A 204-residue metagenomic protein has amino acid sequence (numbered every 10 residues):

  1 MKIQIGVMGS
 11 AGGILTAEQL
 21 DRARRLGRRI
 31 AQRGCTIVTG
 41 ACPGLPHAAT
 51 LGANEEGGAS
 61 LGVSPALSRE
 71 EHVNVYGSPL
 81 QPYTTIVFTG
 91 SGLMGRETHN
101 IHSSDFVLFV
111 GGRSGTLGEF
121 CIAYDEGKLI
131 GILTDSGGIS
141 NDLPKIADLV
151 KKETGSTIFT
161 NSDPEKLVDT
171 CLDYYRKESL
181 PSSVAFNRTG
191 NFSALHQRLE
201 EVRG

Functional and structural regions predicted by a protein language model:
M1-T16, L26-R33: Generic N-terminal amphipathic, Lys/Arg-enriched alpha-helix
D21-R28, P43-G111, G115-F120: Acidic/glycine-enriched connector segments
T36-A41, A59-A66, G131-D135: Short internal beta-strands
E70-Y76, G118, G138-V150: Short, glycine/polar-rich helix-capping loops at beta-to-alpha or helix-loop-helix junctions that flank or form
I86-S91, G155-T170: Short acidic-hydrophobic, aromatic-tinged amphipathic segments that line or gate anion-handling sites
T89-D135, S140, E178-G204: Active-site/ligand-binding-proximal alpha/beta "capping" segment
C171-S179: Short, hydrophobic alpha-helical segments
